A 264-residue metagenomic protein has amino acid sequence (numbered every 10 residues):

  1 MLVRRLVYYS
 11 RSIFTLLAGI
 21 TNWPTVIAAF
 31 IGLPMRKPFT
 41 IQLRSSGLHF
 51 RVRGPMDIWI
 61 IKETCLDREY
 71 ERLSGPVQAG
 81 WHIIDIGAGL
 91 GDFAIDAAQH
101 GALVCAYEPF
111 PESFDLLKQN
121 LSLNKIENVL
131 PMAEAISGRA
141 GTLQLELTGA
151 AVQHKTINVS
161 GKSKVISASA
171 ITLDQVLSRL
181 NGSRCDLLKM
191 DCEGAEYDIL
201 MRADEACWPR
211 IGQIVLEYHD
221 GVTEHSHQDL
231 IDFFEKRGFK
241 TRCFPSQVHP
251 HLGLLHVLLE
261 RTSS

Functional and structural regions predicted by a protein language model:
M1-S264: Phosphate/nucleotide-binding beta-alpha loop and adjacent structural elements of enzyme active sites
